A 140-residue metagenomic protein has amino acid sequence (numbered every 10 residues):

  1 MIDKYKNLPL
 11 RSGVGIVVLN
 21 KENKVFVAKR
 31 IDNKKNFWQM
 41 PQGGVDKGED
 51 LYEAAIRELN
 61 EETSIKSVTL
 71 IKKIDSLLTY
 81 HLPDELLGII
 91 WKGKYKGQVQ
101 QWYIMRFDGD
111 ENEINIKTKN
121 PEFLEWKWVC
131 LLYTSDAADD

Functional and structural regions predicted by a protein language model:
M1-V17: Acidic, metal-coordinating catalytic segment for phosphate/diphosphate chemistry, firing primarily on the Nudix
N20: Short, acidic, Ser/Thr-enriched surface-loop or helix-capping motifs
R30: Short loop/turn segments immediately following the C-termini of beta-strands
N33-N36: A conserved beta-turn-beta hairpin within the catalytic core of GNAT-like acetyltransferases that forms part
Q39-M40: A short gly/proline-enriched turn/hairpin at secondary-structure junctions
D46-L132: Unchanged
Y133-A138: Conserved small/polar residues in nucleotide/adenosyl-binding loops
